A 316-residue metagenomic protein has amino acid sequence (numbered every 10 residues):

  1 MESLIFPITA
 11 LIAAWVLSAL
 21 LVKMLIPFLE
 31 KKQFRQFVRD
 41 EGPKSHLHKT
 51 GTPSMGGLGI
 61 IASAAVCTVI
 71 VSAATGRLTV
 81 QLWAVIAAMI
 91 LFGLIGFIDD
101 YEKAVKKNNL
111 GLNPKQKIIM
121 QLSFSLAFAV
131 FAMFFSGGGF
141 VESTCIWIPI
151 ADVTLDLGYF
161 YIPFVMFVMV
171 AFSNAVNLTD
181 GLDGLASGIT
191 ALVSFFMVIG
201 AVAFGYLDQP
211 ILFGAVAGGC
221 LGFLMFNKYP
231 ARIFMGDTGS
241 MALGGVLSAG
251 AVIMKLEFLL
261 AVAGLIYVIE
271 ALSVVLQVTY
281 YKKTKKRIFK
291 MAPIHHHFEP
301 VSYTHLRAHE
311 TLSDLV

Functional and structural regions predicted by a protein language model:
M1-E30, I60-F97, F128-T144, G158-R307 (+1 more regions): Alpha-helical transmembrane segments
I26-P43: Membrane-interface loops
R39-T52, L110-K117, P300: Juxtamembrane helix-capping/reentrant segments at transmembrane boundaries
G51-I61, K117-L122, L306-R307: Select subsegments of transmembrane alpha-helices in polytopic membrane proteins, especially boundary-proximal
I95, Q116-F124, F128: Short loop/hinge segments at the start of secondary-structure elements
I98-K106: Hydrophobic transmembrane alpha-helix segments characteristic of membrane transport and insertion machinery
V105-L112, I148-V153: Membrane interface segments of multi-pass transport proteins and intramembrane proteases
